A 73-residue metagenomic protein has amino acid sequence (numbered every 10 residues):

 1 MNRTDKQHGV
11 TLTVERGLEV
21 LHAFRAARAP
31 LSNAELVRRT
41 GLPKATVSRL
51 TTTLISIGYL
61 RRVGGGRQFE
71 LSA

Functional and structural regions predicted by a protein language model:
N2-A73: N-terminal helix-turn-helix
